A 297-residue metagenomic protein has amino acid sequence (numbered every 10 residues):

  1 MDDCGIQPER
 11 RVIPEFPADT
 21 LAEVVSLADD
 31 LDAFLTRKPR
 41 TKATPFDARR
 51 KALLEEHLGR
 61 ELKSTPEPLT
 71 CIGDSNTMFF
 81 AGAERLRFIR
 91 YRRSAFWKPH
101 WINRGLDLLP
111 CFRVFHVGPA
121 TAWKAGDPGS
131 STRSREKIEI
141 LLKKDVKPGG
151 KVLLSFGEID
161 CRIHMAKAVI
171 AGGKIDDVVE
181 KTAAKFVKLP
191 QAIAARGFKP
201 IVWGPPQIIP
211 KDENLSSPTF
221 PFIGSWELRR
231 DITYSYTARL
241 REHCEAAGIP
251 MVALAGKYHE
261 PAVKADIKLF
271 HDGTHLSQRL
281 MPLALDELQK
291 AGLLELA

Functional and structural regions predicted by a protein language model:
D2-S26, D32: Histidine/acidic-rich helix-loop-helix segments that form or flank divalent-metal centers in metalloenzyme catalytic
D3, V202-P206, A246-D266: Acidic carboxylate-rich catalytic motifs and surrounding loops in phosphoryl-/glycosyl-chemistry enzymes
G59-S64, T132-K151, A184-F198: Short amphipathic alpha-helices and their capping/turn segments at secondary-structure boundaries
L69-I72, N76-D177, K181: Conserved SGNH/GDSL esterase-like catalytic core that processes O-acyl groups on lipids and polysaccharides
G157-C161, P190-R229: Active-site segments of SGNH/GDSL-like serine hydrolases that catalyze O-acetyl group transfer/hydrolysis on lipids
R162-I175, K211-F222, D266-L269: Surface-exposed, active-site-proximal loop segments in enzymatic domains
P210-L254: Substrate-gating cap/lid alpha-helix
I232, A238-R241, D266-A297: Histidine-centered active-site loop/cap adjacent to the catalytic His in serine esterases/O-acetyl transfer systems
